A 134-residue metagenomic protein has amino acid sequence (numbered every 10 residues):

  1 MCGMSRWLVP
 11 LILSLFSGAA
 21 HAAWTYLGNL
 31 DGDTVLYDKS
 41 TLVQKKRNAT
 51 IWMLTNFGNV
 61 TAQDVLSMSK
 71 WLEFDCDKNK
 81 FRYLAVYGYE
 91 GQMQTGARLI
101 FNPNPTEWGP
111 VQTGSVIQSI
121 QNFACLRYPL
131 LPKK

Functional and structural regions predicted by a protein language model:
M1-L8: Bacterial N-terminal signal peptides that target proteins for export
V9-F16: Bacterial N-terminal signal peptides
A19-K134: N-terminal secretory-pathway/extracellular module detecting exported/lumenal segments and adjacent signal-anchor/first
